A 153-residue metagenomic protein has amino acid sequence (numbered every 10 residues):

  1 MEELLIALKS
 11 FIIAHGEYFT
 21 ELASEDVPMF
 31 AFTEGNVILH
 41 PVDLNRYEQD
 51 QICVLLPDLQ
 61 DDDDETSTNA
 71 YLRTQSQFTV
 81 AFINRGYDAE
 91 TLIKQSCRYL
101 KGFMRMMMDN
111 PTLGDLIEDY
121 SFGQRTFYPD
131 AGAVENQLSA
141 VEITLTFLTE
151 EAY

Functional and structural regions predicted by a protein language model:
M1-T66: Small/polar-rich, solvent-exposed N-terminal microdomains that initiate assembly or binding
Y18-E25, M29, Q49-C53, K94-A152: Acidic-leaning, charged glycine-interspersed low-complexity segments
N45-E48, Q60-Q75, A131-L138: Short, surface-exposed loop and linker segments with low hydrophobicity and enrichment for Pro/Ser/Thr
D62-D63, G86-E90, E151-Y153: Residue-level signal for secondary-structure boundary sites
S67-Q75, I83-M106: Extracellular/virion structural assembly segments
A70-Y87, N136-E150: Oligomerization/assembly interface segments of phage tail-like spikes and tubes
